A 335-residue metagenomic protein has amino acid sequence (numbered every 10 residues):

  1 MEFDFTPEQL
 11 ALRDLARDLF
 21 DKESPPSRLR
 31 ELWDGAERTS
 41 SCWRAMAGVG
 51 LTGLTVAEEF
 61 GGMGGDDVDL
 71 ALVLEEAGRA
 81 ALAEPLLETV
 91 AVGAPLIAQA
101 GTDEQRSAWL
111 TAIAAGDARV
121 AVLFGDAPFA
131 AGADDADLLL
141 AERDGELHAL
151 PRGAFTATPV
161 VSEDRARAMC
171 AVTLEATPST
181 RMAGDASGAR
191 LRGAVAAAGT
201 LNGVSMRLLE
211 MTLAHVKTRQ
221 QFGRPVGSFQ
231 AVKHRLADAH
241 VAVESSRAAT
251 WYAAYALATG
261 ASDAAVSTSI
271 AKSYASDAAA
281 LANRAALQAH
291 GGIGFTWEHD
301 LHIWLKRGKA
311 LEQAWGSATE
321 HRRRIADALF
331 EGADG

Functional and structural regions predicted by a protein language model:
M1-G78, A112, G116, L191-G335: Alpha-helical interface subdomain recognition
D34-G35, G101-Q105, S179-M182, A258-D263: Short, glycine- and charge-enriched coil/turn segments that flank and shape catalytic ligand pockets
L54-V56, L87-V90, A121, N283: Short beta-strands and strand-loop turn motifs
M63-G64, A83-A91: Active-site nucleophile and cofactor-binding loops and adjacent substrate-binding regions of central metabolic enzymes
D66-L70, V90, R106: Amphipathic alpha-helical segments in well-structured domains
A80, E84, A100, T296: Residue-level signal for short amphipathic helical patches enriched in basic/charged and nearby hydrophobic residues
E84-E88, D103-E210, A214: FAD-binding core of flavoproteins
V92-G101, D327: Helix-loop "lid/cap" segments that line or gate small-molecule binding pockets
